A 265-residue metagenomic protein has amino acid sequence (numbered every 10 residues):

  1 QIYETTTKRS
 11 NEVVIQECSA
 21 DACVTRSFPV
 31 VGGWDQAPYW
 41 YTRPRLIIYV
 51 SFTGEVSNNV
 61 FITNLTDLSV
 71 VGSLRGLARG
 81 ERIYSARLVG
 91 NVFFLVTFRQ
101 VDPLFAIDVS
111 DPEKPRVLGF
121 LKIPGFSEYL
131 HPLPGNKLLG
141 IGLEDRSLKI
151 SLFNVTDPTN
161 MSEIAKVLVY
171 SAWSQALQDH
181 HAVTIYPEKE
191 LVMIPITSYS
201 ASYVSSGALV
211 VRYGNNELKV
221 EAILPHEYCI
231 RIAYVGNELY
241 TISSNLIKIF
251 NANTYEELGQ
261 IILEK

Functional and structural regions predicted by a protein language model:
Q1-K265: Feature marking well-ordered beta-strand scaffolds used for ligand recognition
